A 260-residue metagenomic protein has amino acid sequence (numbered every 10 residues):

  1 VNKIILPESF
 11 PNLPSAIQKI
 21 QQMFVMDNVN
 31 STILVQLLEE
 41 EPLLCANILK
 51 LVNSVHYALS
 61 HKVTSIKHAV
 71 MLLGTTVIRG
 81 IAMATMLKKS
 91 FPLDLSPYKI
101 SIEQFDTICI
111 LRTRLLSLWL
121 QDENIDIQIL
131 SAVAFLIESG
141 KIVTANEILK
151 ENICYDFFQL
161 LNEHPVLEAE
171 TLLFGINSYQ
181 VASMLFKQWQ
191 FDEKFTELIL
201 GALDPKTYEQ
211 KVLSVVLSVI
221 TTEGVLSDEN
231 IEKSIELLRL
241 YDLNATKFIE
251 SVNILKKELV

Functional and structural regions predicted by a protein language model:
V1-N2, K233-V260: Terminal helices and disordered tails flanking the catalytic cores of nucleotide-processing hydrolases
V1-S139, V143-L149, L173, N177 (+2 more regions): Conserved alpha-helical "signature site" that marks functionally important helical segments or helix/loop junctions
T64-S65, I100-S101, P165-V166, N177 (+1 more regions): General structural signal for secondary-structure boundaries
H68, C154-V181: Divalent-cation-assisted or electrostatically stabilized phosphate/pyrophosphate-binding catalytic cores
L73-G74, E163-E170, P205-Q210, L238-F248: Short, mixed-charge aromatic SLiMs
V166, W189-D192, T222-V225, E229-T246: Non-catalytic regulatory/interaction regions at protein termini and inter-domain linkers
